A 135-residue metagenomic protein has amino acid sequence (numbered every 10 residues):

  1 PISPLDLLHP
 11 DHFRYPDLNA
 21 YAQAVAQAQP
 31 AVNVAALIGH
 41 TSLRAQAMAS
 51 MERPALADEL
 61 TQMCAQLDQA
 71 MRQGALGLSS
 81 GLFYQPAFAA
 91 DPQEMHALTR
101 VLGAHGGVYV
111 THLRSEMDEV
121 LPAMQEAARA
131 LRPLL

Functional and structural regions predicted by a protein language model:
P1-L76: Divalent-metal coordination cores built from histidine and acidic residues
L78-L135: Active-site core of metal-dependent hydrolases
